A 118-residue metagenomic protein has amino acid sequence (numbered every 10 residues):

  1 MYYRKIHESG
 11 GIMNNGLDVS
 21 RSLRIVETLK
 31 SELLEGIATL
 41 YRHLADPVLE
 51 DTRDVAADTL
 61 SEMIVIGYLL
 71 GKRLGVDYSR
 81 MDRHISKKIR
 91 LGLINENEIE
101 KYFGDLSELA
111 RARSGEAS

Functional and structural regions predicted by a protein language model:
M1-L60, I64-S118: Flexible "arm" and connector segments at domain edges
